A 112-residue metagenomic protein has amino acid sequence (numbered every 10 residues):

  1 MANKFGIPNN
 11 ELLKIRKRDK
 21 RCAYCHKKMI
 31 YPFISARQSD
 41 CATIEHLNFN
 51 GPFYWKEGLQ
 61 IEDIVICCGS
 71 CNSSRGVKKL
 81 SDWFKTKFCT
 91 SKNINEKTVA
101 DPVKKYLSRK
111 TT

Functional and structural regions predicted by a protein language model:
M1-K27, K92-I94, A100-K110: Short, charged surface segments at domain edges that flank catalytic/cofactor-binding sites
A2, R21, T43-H46, L80-S81 (+2 more regions): Generic intrinsically disordered, low-complexity segments enriched for polar/acidic and small residues
K27-I66, R75-D82: Histidine-centered nuclease catalytic patch
E62-D63, S73-T112: A detector for short metal-coordination/catalytic motifs
G69-C71: Beta-strand-rich extracellular modules
